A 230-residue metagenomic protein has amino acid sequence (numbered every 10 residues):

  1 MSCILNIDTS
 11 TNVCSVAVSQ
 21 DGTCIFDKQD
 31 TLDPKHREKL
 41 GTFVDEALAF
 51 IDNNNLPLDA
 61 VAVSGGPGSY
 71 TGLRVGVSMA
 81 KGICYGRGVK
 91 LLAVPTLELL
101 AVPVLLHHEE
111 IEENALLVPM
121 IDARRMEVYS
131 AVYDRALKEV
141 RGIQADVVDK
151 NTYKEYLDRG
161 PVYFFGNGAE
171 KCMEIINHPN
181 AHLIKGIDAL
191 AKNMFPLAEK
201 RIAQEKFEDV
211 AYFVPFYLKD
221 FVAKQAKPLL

Functional and structural regions predicted by a protein language model:
M1-P67: N-terminal beta-alpha supersecondary unit
T23, K35, K90-A189, Y217 (+1 more regions): Surface "functional belts" at beta-alpha junctions
T31-K39, Y70, R74, S78 (+2 more regions): Residues at secondary-structure transition points
A47-I51, G86, V104, A191-I202: Stable alpha-helical structural segments in soluble proteins, enriched in small hydrophobic residues
I51-L58, Y85-V94, E110-E112: Phosphate-handling active-site elements
A62-T96: DPxDG-like acidic metal-binding loop motif
I184-L230: Acyltransferase
